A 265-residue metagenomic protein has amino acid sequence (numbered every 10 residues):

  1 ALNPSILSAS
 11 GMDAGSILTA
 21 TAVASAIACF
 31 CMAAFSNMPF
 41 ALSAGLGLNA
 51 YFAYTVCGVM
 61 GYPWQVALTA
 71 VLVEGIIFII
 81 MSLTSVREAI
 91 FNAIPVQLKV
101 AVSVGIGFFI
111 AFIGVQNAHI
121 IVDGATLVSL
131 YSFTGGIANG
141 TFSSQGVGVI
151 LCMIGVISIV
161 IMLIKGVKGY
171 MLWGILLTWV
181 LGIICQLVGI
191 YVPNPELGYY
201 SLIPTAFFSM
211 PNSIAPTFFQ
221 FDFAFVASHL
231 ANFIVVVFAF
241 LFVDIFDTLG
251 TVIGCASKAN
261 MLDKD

Functional and structural regions predicted by a protein language model:
A1, S25, A50-Y51, T84 (+6 more regions): A generic alpha-helix surface/boundary motif
A1-V149: Early transmembrane hairpin of solute transport permeases
L7-V23, F233-D265: Membrane-embedded helical hairpins/re-entrant loop segments and their flanking transmembrane helices within multi-pass
A33, N37, A41, V86-R87 (+6 more regions): Transmembrane helix-loop junctions in multipass membrane proteins, especially transporters and channels
N49, A53-C57, F112, G174 (+4 more regions): Predominant activation on well-ordered alpha-helical scaffold segments within soluble catalytic domains
V71-L72, V102, I106, V149-I157 (+1 more regions): Hydrophobic mid-bilayer segments of alpha-helices in multi-pass membrane transport proteins, especially secondary
G124-Q145, V188-A239: Helix-loop-helix junctions that connect adjacent transmembrane segments in multi-pass membrane transporters
S143-S144, I157-I214, L241-L249: Flexible hinge motifs at transmembrane-helix junctions and intramembrane kinks/re-entrant loops in multi-pass membrane
